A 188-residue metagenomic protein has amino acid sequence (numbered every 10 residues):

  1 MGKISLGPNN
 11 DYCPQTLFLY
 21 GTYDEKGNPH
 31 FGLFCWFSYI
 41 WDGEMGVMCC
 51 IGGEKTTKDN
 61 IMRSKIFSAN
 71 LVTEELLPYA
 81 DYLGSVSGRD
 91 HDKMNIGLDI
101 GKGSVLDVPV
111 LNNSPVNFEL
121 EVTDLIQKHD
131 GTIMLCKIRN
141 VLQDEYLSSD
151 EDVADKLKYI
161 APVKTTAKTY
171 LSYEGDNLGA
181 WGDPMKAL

Functional and structural regions predicted by a protein language model:
M1-L188: Basic, polyanion-binding surface patches
